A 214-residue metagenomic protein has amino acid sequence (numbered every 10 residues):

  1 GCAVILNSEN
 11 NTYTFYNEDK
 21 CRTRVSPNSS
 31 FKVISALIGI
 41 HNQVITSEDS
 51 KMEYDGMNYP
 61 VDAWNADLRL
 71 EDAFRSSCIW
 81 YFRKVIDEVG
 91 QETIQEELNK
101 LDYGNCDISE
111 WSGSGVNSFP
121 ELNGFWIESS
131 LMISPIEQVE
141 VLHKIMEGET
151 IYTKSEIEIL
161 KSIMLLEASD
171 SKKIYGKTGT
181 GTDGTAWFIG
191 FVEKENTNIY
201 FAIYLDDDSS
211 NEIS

Functional and structural regions predicted by a protein language model:
G1-E18, I189-E193: A short, well-structured edge-of-sheet supersecondary motif
D19-S26, M57-D72, W80-E88, E121-S130 (+2 more regions): Second-shell loop/turn segments in exported
R24, D87-E92, E140-S214: Structured C-terminal helix/loop/strand segments within mature extracytoplasmic catalytic/sensor domains
R24-D49, A73, Q138, F201: Active-site SXXK
G39-I45, R75-I79, I86-Q91, N99-Y103 (+2 more regions): Sec-exported extracytoplasmic/periplasmic mature domains
H41-M57, Y152-I157: Short, well-structured active-site flanking segments
K51-A66, V89-G90, G113-V116, S162: Acidic helix-start/capping segments at beta-turn-to-alpha-helix junctions
R69-L70, K84-L142: Mid-domain, small-residue-enriched loop/turn segments at the edges of structured enzyme/sensor domains
